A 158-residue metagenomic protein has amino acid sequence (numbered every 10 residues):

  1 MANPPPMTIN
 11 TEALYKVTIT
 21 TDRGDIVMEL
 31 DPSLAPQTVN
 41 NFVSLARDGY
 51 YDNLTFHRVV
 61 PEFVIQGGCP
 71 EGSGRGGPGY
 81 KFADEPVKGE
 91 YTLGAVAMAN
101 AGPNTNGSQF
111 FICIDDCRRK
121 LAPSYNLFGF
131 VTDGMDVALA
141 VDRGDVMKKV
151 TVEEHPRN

Functional and structural regions predicted by a protein language model:
M1-N158: Cyclophilin-like peptidyl-prolyl cis-trans isomerases
